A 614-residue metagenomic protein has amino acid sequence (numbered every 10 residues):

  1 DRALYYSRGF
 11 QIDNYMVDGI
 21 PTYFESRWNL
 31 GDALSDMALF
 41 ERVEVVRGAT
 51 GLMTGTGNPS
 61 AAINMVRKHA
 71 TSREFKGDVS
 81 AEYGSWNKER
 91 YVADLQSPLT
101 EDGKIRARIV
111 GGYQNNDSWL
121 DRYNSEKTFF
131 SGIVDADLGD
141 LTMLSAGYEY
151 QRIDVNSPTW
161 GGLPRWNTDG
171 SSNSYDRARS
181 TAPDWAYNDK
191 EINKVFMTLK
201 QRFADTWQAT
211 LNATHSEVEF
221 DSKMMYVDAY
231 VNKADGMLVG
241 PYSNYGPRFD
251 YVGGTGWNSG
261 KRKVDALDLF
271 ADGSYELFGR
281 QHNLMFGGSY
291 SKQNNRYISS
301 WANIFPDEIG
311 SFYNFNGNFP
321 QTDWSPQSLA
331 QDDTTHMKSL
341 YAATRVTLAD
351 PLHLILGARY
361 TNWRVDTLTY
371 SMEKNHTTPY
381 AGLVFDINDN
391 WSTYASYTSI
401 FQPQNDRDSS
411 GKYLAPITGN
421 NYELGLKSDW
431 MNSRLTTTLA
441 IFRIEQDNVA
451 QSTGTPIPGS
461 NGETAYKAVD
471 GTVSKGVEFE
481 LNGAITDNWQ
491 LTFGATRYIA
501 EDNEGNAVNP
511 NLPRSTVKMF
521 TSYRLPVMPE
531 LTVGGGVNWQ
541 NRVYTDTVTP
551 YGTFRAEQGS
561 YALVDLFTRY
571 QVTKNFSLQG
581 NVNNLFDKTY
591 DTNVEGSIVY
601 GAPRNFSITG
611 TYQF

Functional and structural regions predicted by a protein language model:
L4-A49: Periplasmic plug
Y23-F24, L39-E41, R47, L52-G132 (+3 more regions): Outer-membrane beta-barrel translocator/receptor signature
Q114-S118, S131-R202, E217-R262, D307-D333 (+2 more regions): Acidic/polar loop-and-plug regions of large Gram-negative outer-membrane beta-barrel proteins
D135-D137, R262-V264, R280-Q293, L329-Q446 (+3 more regions): Structural signature of Gram-negative outer-membrane beta-barrels, strongest in the C-terminal barrel of TonB-dependent
V195-V218, Y251-L368: Face-selective signature of the C-terminal outer-membrane beta-barrel domain
K200-R202, Q208-T214, V218-M224, T393 (+3 more regions): Membrane-embedded beta-barrel scaffold of Gram-negative outer-membrane proteins
A349-P351, K467-V548, F586-T589, T609-Q613: Gram-negative outer-membrane beta-barrel transporters
E445, W539-V548, L566-F614: C-terminal beta-signal and adjacent terminal beta-strands/loops of Gram-negative outer-membrane beta-barrel proteins
